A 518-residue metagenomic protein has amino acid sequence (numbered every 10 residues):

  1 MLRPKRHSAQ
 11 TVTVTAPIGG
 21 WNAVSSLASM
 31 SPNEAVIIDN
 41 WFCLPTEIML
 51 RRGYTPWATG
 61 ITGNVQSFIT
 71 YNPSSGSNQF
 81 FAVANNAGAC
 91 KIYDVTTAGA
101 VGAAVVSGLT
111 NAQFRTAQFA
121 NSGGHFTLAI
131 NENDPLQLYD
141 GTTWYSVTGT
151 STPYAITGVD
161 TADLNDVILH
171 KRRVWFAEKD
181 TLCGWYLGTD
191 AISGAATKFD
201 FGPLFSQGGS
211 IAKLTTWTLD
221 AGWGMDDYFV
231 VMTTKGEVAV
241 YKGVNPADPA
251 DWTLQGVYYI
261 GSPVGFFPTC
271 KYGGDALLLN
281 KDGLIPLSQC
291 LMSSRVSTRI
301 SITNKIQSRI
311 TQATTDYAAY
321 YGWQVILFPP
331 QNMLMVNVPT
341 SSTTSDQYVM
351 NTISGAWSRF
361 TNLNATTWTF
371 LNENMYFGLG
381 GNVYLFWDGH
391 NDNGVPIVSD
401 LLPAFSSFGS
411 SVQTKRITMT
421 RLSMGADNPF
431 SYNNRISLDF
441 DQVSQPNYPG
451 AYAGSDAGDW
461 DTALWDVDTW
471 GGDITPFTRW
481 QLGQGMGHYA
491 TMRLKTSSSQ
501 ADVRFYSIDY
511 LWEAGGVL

Functional and structural regions predicted by a protein language model:
M1-A100, S107-F126, Y259-D275, K281-L518: Beta-sheet repeat architectures centered on beta-propellers
G53-V65, G102-F114, S146-R172, F176-G322 (+1 more regions): Beta-propeller and closely related beta-pinwheel folds
A117-Y154, W175: Hydrophobic or amphipathic alpha-helical targeting/insertion segments
E132-N133, G141, K179, K281 (+1 more regions): Short strand-coil-strand connectors
P135, E237, T344-D346: Short acidic/polar mixed-charge low-complexity motifs
T142, T189-A191, L385-F386: Short, glycine/charged-enriched secondary-structure capping and boundary segments
